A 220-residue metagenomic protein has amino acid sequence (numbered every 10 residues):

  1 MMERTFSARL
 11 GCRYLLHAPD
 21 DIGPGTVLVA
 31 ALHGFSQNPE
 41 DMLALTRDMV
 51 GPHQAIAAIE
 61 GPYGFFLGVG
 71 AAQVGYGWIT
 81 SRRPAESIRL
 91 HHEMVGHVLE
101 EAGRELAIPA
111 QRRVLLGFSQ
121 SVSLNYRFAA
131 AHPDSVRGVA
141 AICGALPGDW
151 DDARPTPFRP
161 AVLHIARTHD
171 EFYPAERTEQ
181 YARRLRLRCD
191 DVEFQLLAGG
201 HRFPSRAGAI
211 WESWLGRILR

Functional and structural regions predicted by a protein language model:
T5-I108: Serine-hydrolase catalytic machinery in alpha/beta-hydrolase-like enzymes
A44, R127-A131: Active-site signature of alpha/beta-hydrolase-fold catalytic machinery across serine- and Asp/Cys-nucleophile hydrolases
A107-G117: Alpha/beta-hydrolase fold nucleophile elbow
G117-S121, N125: Gly/Ala-rich beta-loop-alpha elbow adjacent to hydrolase catalytic centers
D134-L146: A conserved short beta-strand
F158, L163-A166, D170: Short beta-strand/loop motif that positions the catalytic acidic residue of the alpha/beta-hydrolase fold
T168-E171, A198-G200: Acidic beta-to-alpha connecting loop that harbors the catalytic carboxylate
E176-R220: C-terminal catalytic histidine-bearing segment of alpha/beta-hydrolase fold enzymes
